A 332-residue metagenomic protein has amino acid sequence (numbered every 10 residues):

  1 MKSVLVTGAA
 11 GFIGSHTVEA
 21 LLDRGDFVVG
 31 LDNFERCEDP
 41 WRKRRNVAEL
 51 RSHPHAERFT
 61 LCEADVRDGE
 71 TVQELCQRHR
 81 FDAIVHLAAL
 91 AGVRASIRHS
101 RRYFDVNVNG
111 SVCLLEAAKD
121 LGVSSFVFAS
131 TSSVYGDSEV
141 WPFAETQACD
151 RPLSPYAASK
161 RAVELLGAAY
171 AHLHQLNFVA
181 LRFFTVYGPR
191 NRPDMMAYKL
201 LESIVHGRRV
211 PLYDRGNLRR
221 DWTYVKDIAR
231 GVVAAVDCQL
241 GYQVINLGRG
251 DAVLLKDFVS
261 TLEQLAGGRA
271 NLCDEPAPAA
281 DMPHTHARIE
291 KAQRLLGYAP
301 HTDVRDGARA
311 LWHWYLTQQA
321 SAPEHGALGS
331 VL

Functional and structural regions predicted by a protein language model:
M1-V186, K226, T302, A310 (+2 more regions): N-terminal Rossmann-like NAD(P)+-binding domain of SDR-like oxidoreductases, especially those catalyzing
L21, Y170, K199-I204, G231-A235: A short, amphipathic alpha-helix embedded in the catalytic core of nucleotide-handling enzymes
K43, R151, P189-P193, D251 (+2 more regions): Residue-level signature of the cytosolic catalytic core of signaling kinases
V127, V134-E139, N191, V205 (+1 more regions): Proline-centered turn/helix-capping motifs that create local helix->coil transitions or kinks
W141-P142, P193-S203: A glycine/serine/threonine-rich, flexible loop-to-helix segment that serves as the NAD(P) cofactor-binding "lid"
A162, L166-Y170, L200, F258 (+1 more regions): Hydrophobic alpha-helix immediately C-terminal to the catalytic Tyr-X-X-X-Lys motif of short-chain
I204-L332: C-terminal substrate-binding subdomain of Rossmann-fold SDR/epimerase-dehydratase oxidoreductases
